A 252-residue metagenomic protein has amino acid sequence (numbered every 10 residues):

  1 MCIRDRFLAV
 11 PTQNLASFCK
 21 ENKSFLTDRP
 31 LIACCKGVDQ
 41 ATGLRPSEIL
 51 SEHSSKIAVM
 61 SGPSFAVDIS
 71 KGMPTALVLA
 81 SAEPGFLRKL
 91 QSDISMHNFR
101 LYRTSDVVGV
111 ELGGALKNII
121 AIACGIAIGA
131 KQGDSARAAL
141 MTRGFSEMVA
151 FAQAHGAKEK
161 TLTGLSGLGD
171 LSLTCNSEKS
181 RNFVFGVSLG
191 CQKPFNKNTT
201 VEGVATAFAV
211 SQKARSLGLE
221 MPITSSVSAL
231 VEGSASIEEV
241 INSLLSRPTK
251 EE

Functional and structural regions predicted by a protein language model:
M1: Nucleotide/phosphate-binding catalytic cleft detector across ATP-hydrolyzing and phosphate-transferring enzymes
R4-P74, L90-S92: Rossmann-like NAD(P)(H) cofactor-binding subdomain of soluble oxidoreductases
A9-V10, G37, S81, N176 (+1 more regions): Conserved residues at beta->alpha junctions
V10-Q13, S17, A41, R45 (+13 more regions): Conserved active-site and cofactor/substrate-binding residues in soluble primary-metabolism enzymes
N14, F25, I49-I57, P74-T161: Internal alpha-helical scaffold of NAD(P)-dependent oxidoreductase catalytic cores
A33, K56-S61, L101-S105, G164 (+1 more regions): General beta-strand structural signal in soluble alpha/beta enzymes
K36-V38, S61-V67, E83, S105-V110 (+4 more regions): Glycine-rich beta-alpha junction loops
C124-I128, Q153-T163, G169-E252: NAD(P)-dependent Rossmann-like dehydrogenase/reductase catalytic/cofactor-binding core
